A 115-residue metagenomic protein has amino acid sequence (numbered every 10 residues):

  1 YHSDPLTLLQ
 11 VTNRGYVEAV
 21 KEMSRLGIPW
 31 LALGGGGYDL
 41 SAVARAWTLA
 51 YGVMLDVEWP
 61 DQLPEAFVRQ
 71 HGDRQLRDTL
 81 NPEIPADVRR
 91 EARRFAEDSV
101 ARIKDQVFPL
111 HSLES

Functional and structural regions predicted by a protein language model:
Y1-S115: A general "terminal functional-core" signal
